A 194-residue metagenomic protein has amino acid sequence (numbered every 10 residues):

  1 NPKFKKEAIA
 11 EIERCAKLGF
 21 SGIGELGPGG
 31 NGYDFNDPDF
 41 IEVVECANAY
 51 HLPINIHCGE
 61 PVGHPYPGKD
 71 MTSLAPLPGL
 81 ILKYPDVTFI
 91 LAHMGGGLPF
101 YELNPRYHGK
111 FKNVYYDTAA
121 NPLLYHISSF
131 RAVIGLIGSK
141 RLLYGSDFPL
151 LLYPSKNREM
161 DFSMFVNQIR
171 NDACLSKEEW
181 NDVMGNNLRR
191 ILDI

Functional and structural regions predicted by a protein language model:
N1-V62, Y66-G68: Active-site gating/metal-coordination segments in enzymes
P2-K5, N31, E60-H64, G95-E102 (+2 more regions): Active-site environment of divalent metal-dependent phosphoester hydrolases
A10-G19, E42-Y50, G79-Y84, L103-F111 (+1 more regions): Acidic (Asp/Glu)-rich catalytic clusters
C15, I23, A47, H93 (+4 more regions): Conserved, mostly hydrophobic/aromatic
I23-E25, I54-I56, F89-A92, V114-T118 (+1 more regions): Hydrophobic faces of well-ordered beta-strands that scaffold small-molecule active sites in alpha/beta enzyme cores
P65-L74, P99-G109, H126-I134, L152-Q168: Histidine/acidic-residue-rich catalytic or RNA/ligand-binding cores of hydrolases and nuclease-related proteins
T88, R106-R131, A173: Aromatic-anchored helix/helix-loop segment that forms the rim or "lid" of small-molecule/cofactor binding pockets
R131, L136-L143, L152-I194: Mid-to-C-terminal alpha-helical segments outside catalytic/metal-binding sites
